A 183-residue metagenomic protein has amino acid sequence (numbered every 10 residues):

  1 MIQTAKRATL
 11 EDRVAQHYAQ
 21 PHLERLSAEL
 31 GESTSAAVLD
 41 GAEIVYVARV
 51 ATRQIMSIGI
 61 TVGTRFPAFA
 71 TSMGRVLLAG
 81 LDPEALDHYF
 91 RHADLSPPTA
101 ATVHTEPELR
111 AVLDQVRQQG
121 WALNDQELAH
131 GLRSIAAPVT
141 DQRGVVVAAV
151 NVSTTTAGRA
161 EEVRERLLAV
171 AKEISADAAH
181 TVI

Functional and structural regions predicted by a protein language model:
M1-G41: HTH-adjacent hinge/linker in prokaryotic transcriptional regulators
H17-E29, Q115, Q119, E173 (+1 more regions): Amphipathic alpha-helical regulatory segments at dimerization interfaces that relay allosteric signals between sensory
I44-V45: Hydrophobic residues embedded in beta-strands of well-ordered beta-sheets
A48-V50, V150: Short hydrophobic alpha-helix segments
I55-L128: Short, solvent-exposed recognition segments
G74, L78, D82, L168-S175 (+1 more regions): Short amphipathic alpha-helical signal-transduction/dimerization elements
H88, D94-S96, K172-I183: Cysteine/selenocysteine-centered motifs that mediate thiol-based redox chemistry or coordinate metal-sulfur cofactors
T102-V170: Extended hydrophobic
